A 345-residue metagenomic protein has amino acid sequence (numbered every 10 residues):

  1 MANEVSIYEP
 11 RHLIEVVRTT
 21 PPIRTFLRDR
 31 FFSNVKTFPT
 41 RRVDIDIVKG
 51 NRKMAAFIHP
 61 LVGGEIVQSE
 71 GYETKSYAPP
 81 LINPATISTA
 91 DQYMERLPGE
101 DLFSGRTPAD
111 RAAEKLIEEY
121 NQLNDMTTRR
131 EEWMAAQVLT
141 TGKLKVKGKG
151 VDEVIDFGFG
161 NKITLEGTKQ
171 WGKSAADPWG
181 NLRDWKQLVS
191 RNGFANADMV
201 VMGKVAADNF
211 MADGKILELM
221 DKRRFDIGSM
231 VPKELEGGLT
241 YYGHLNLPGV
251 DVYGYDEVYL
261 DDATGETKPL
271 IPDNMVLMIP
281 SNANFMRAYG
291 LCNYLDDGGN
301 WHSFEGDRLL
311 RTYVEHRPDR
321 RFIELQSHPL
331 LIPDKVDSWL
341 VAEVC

Functional and structural regions predicted by a protein language model:
M1-E15, P79, D91-G105: Short, charged, low-complexity amphipathic alpha-helix
M1-V43, I332-C345: N-terminal alpha-helical "arm" segments
R28-F31, R183-Q187, D307-R308: Short alpha-helical segments and helix-capping/turn motifs at coil-helix boundaries
N34-L102: Assembly/oligomerization interface modules of large self-assembling protein complexes
N83-G160, D177, N181, Q187-K204 (+1 more regions): Long, contiguous amphipathic alpha-helices that act as assembly "spine/axial" helices in icosahedral shell and virion
L165-G180: A surface/extracellular/periplasmic glyco- and lipid-processing/surface-interacting theme
G180-L239: Ordered core of a single globular domain
L217-C345: Sequence/fold signature of self-assembling virion shell proteins
